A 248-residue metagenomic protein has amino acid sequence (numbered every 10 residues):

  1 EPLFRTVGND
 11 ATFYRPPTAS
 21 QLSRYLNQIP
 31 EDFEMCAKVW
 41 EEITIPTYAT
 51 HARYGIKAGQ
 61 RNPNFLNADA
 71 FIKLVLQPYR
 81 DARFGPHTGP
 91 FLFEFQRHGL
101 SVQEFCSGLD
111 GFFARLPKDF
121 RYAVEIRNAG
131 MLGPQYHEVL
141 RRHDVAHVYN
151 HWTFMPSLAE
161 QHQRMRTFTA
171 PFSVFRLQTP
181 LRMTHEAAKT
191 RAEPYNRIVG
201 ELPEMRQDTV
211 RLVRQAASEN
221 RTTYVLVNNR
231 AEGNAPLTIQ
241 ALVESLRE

Functional and structural regions predicted by a protein language model:
E1-E248: Residues lining hydrophobic/aromatic ligand-binding pockets adjacent to catalytic sites
